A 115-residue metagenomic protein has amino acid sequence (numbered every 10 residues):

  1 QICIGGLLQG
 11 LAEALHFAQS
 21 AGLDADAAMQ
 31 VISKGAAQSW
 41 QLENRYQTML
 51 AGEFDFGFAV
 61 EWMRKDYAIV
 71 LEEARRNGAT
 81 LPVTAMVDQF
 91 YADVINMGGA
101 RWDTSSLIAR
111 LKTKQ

Functional and structural regions predicted by a protein language model:
Q1-K114: Helical "substrate-binding/catalytic lid" subdomain of Rossmann-like NAD(P)-dependent dehydrogenases/reductases
